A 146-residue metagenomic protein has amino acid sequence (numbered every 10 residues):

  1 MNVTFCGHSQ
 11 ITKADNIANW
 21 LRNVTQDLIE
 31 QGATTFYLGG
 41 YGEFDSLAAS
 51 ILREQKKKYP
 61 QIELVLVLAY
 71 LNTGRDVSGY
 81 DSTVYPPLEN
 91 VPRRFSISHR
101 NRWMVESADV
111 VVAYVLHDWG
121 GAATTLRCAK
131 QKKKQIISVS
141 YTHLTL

Functional and structural regions predicted by a protein language model:
M1-V3, G7-Y141: Acidic/glycine-enriched connector segments
T142-L146: Conserved small/polar residues in nucleotide/adenosyl-binding loops
